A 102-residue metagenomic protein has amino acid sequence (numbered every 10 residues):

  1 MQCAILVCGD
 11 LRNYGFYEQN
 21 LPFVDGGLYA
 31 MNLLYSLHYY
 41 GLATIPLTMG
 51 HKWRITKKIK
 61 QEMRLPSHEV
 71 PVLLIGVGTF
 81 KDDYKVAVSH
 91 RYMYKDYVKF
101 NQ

Functional and structural regions predicted by a protein language model:
M1-Q102: Acidic, surface-exposed loops and disordered segments
